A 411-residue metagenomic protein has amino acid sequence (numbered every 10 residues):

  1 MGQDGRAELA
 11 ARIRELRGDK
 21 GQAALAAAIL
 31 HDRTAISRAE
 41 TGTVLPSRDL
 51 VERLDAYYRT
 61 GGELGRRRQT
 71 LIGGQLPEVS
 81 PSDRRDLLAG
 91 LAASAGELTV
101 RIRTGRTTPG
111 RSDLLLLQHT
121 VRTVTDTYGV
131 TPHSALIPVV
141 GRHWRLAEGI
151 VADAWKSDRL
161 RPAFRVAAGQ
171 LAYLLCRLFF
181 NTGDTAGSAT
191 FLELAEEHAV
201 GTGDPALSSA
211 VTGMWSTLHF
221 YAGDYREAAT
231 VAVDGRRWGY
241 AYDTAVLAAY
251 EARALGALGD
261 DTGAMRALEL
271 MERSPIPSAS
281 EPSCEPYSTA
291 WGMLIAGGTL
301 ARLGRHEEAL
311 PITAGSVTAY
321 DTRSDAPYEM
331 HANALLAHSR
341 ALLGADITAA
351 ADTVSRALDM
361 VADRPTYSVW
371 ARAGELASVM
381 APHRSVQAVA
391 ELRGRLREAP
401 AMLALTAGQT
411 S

Functional and structural regions predicted by a protein language model:
M1-E15, A27-L30, R38-R106, L392-E398: Short amphipathic recognition helices of helix-turn-helix/homeodomain-type DNA-binding modules
R12, A24, A28, R53 (+3 more regions): Residue-level detector of alpha-helical secondary structure
G18, R59, Y240: Short conserved AdoMet
G18-A24: Short, charged amphipathic recognition helices of the HTH superfamily and cognate SANT/SANTA-like modules
K20, H31, T60, D184 (+1 more regions): Short glycine/serine/threonine/alanine-rich loop segments
Q22, R33, V51: Helix-turn-helix DNA-binding elements, focusing on the entry/boundary residues of the two helices that contact DNA
T107-S411: Conserved binding/catalytic microenvironments
